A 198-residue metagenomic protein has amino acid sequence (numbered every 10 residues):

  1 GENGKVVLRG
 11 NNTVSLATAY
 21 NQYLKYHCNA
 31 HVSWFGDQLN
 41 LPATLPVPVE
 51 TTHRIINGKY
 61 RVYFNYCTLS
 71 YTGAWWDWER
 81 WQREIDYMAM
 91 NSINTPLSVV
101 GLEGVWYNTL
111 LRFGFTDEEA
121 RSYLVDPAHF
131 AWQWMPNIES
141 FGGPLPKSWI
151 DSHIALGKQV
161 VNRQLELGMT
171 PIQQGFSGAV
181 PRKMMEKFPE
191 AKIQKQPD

Functional and structural regions predicted by a protein language model:
G1-R9, T13, T18, H27-C28 (+2 more regions): Aromatic-lined carbohydrate-binding surfaces of glycoside hydrolases
H31-S33: Conserved short beta-strand edge segments in small beta-sheet-based binding/regulatory domains
